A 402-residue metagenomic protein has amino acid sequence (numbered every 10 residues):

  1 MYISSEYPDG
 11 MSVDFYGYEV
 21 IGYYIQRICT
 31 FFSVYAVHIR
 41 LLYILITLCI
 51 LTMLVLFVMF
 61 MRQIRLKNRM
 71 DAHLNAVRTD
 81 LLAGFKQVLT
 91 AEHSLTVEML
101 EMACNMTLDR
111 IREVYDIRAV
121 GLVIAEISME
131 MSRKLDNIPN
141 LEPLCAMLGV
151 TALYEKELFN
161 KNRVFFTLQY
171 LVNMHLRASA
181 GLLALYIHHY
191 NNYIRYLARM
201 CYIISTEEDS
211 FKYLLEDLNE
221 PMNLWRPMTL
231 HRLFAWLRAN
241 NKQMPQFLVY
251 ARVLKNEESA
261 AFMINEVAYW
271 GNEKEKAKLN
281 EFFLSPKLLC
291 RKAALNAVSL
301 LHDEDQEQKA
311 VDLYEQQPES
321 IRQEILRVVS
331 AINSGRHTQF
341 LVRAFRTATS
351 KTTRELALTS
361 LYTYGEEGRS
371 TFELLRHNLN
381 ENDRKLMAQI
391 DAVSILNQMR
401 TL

Functional and structural regions predicted by a protein language model:
M1-A76: N-terminal alpha-helical membrane-insertion module
S33-I39, A103-T107, N272, K287 (+1 more regions): Residues that cap or delimit alpha-helices
V58-E157: N-terminal topogenic membrane-targeting module
T107-R112, R118-L122, I138, E142-L158 (+9 more regions): Amphipathic alpha-helical scaffolding segments comprising HEAT/armadillo-like alpha-solenoid repeats
R133-L144, V164-M174, Y196-E207, P227-A239 (+8 more regions): Structural detector for internal amphipathic alpha-helices that build alpha-solenoid repeat scaffolds
A152-Y154, N160-L182, N191-L197: Structured extramembrane domains adjacent to transmembrane segments
F159-K161, Y190-I194, P221-R226, K255-N256 (+4 more regions): Short inter-helical turns and helix N-cap capping residues of alpha-solenoid HEAT/ARM repeat scaffolds
N265, K278, P286, N296 (+1 more regions): Catalytic-core loop-and-flanking beta/alpha module that positions acidic residues for ribose/phosphate chemistry
